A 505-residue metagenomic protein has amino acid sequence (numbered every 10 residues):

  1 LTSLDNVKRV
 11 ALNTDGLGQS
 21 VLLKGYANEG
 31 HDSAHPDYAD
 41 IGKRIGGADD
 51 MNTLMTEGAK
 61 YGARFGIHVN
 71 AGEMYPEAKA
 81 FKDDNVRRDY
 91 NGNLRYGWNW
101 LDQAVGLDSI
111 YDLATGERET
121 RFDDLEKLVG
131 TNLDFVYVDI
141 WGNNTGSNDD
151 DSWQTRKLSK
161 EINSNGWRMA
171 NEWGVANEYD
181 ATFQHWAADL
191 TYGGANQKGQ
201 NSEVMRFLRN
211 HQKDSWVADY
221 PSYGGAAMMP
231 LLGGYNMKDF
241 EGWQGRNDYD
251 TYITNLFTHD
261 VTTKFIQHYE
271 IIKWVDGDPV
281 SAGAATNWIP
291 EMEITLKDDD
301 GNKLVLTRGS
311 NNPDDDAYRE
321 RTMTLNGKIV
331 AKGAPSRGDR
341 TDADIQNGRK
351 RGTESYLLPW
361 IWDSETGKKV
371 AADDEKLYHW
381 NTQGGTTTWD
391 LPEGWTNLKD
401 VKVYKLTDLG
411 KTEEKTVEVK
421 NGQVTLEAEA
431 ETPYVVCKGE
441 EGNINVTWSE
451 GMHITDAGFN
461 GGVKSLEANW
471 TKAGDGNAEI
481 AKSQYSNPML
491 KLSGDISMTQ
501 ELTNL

Functional and structural regions predicted by a protein language model:
L1, A71, A78, N85-V105 (+3 more regions): Active-site-proximal substrate-binding groove within the catalytic cores of carbohydrate-active enzymes
L1-K79: Aromatic- and glycine-enriched glycan-recognition loops and surfaces that form the carbohydrate-binding subsites
T2-D5, R9, D49-T53, E117-T120 (+3 more regions): Extracytoplasmic/secreted proteins, especially bacterial periplasmic and envelope-associated proteins
E365-G367, G384-W389, K491-N504: Short beta-strands within extracellular/lumenal beta-sheet-rich domains
L377-Y378, V424-T425, N487-L490, T499-N504: Beta-strand-rich interaction surfaces with strong enrichment in secreted/lumenal proteins
N460-L492: Extracellular glycan-recognition surfaces and repeat-rich motifs
